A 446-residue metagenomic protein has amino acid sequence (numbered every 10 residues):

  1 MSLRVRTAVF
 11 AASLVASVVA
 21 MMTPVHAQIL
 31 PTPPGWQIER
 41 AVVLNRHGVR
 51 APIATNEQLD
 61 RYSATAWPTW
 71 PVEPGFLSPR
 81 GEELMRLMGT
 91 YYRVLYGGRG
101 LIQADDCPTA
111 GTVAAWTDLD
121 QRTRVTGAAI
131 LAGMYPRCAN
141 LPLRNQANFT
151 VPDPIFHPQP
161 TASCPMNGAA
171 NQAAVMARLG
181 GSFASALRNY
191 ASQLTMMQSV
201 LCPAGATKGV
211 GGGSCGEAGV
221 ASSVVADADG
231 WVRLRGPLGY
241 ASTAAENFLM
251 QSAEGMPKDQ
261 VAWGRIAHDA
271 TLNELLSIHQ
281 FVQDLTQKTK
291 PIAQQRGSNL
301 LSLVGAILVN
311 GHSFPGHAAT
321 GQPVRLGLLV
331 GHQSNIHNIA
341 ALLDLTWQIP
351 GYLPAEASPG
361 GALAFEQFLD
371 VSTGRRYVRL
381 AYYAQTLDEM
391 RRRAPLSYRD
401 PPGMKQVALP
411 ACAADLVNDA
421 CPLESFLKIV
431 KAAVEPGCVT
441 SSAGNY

Functional and structural regions predicted by a protein language model:
M1-V5: N-terminal secretory signal peptides that target proteins for export/translocation
V9-A20: Bacterial N-terminal signal peptides
M22-A27: Sec/Tat signal peptide C-region and signal peptidase I cleavage site
Q28-A114, D118-G327, G331-Y446: Signature for phosphate-centric chemistry
